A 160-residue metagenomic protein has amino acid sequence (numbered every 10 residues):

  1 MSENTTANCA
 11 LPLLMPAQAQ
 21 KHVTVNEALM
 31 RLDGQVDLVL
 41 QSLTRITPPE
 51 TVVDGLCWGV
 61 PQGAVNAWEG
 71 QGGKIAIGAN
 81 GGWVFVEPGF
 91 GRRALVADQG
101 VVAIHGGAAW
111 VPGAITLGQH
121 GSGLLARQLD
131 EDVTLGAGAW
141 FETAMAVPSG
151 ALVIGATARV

Functional and structural regions predicted by a protein language model:
S2-A7, L14-T51, G100-A139: Glycine-rich, low-complexity segments
D33-D37, C57-T116: Short, surface-exposed terminal/edge motifs of secreted or surface/virion proteins that either
T44, G70, P88, A139-F141: Residues that act as N-cap/strand-start positions at coil-to-secondary-structure junctions
E50-V53, G70: Extracellular/periplasmic catalytic domains that process cell-envelope and extracellular macromolecules
V60, G78, V133-L135, V147 (+1 more regions): Hydrophobic residues in beta-strands and at strand termini
A137-V160: Beta-rich globular "head" domains
